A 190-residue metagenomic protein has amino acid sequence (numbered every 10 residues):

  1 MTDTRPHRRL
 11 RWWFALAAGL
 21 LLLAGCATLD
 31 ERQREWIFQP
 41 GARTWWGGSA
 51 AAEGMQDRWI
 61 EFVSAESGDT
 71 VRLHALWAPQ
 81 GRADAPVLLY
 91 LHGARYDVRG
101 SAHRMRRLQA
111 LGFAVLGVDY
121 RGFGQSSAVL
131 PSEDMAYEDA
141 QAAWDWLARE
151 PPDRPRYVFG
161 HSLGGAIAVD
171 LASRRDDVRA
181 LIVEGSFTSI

Functional and structural regions predicted by a protein language model:
A15-L23: Bacterial N-terminal signal peptides
A24-S64: An N-terminal hydrophobic leader/cap segment in hydrolases
D69-W146: Membrane-embedded segments
P152-S162: Alpha/beta-hydrolase fold nucleophile elbow
Y157, A180-I182: Residue in the alpha/beta-hydrolase core beta-strand immediately N-terminal to the catalytic nucleophile
G160-D170: Glycine-rich nucleophile elbow surrounding the catalytic serine of serine-hydrolase chemistry
D170-R179: Conserved hydrolase catalytic core segment
I182-I190: Active-site nucleophile loop of the alpha/beta-hydrolase fold
